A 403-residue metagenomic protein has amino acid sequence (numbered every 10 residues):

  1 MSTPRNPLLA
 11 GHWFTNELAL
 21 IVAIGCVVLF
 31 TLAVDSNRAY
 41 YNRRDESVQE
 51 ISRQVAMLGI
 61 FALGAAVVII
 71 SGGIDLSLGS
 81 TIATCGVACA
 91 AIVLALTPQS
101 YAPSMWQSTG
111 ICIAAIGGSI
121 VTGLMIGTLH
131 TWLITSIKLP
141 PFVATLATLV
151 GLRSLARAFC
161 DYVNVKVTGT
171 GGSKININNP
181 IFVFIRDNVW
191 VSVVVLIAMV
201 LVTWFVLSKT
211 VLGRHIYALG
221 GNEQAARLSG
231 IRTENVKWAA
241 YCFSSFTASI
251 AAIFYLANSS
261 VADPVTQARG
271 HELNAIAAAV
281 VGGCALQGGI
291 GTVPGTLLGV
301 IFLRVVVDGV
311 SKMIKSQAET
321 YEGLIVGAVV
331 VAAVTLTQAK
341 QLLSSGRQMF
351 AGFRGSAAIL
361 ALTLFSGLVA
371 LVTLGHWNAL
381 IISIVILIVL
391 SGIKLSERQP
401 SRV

Functional and structural regions predicted by a protein language model:
S2-I60, T97-A114, L371-R402: Membrane-interfacial amphipathic/re-entrant helices at transmembrane-helix boundaries
A19-A33, A65, I120-G123, L149 (+8 more regions): Hydrophobic core segments of alpha-helical transmembrane domains in multi-pass membrane transport and ion-translocation
F30-V34, R44-Y101, W132-L139, A225 (+3 more regions): Single transmembrane alpha-helix segments in multi-pass membrane proteins
V67, A91, L96, L124-I137 (+8 more regions): Membrane-interface helix caps of multi-pass small-molecule transporters
Q99-L149, L298-L303: Alpha-helical transmembrane segments within multi-pass membrane transporters and channels
I111-S119, M125-I126, H130, R186-V261 (+1 more regions): Helix-loop-helix "hairpin" substructures at the membrane interface of multi-pass membrane proteins
G127, C242, A248, S259 (+2 more regions): Transmembrane alpha-helical segments in multi-pass inner-membrane proteins
P141-K209, W238, S259-A268, M313-E322 (+2 more regions): Transmembrane helix-bundle core of multi-pass membrane transporters and related energy-transducing complexes
